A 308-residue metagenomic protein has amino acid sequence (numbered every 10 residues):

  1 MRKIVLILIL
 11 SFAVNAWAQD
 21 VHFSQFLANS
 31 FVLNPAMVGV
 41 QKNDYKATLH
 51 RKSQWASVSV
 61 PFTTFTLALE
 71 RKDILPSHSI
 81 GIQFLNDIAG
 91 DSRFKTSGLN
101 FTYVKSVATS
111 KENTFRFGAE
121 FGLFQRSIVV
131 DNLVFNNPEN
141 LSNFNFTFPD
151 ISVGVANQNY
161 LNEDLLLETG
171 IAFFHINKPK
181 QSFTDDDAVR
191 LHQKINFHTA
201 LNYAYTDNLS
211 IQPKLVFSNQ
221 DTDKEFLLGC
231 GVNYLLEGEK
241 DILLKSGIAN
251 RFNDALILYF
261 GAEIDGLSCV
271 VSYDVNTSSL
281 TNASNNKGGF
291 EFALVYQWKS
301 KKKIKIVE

Functional and structural regions predicted by a protein language model:
M1-R2, F174: Residue-level micro-sites within transmembrane alpha helices that shape and flank functional polar/acidic positions
K3-A13: Sec-dependent N-terminal signal peptides
V14-A18: Sec/Tat signal peptide C-region and signal peptidase I cleavage site
Q19-E308: Subset of outer-membrane beta-barrel
